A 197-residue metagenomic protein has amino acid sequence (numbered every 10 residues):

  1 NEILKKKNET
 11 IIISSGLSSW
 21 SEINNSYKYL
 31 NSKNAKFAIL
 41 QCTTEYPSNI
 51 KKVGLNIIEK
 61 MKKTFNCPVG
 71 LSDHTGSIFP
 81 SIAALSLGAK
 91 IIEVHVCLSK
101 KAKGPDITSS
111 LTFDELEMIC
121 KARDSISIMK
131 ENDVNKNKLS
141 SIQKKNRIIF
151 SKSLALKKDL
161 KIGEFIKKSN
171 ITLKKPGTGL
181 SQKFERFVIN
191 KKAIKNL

Functional and structural regions predicted by a protein language model:
N1-L197: Catalytic cores and adjacent flexible loops of soluble metabolic enzymes that perform enolate/carbanion chemistry on
